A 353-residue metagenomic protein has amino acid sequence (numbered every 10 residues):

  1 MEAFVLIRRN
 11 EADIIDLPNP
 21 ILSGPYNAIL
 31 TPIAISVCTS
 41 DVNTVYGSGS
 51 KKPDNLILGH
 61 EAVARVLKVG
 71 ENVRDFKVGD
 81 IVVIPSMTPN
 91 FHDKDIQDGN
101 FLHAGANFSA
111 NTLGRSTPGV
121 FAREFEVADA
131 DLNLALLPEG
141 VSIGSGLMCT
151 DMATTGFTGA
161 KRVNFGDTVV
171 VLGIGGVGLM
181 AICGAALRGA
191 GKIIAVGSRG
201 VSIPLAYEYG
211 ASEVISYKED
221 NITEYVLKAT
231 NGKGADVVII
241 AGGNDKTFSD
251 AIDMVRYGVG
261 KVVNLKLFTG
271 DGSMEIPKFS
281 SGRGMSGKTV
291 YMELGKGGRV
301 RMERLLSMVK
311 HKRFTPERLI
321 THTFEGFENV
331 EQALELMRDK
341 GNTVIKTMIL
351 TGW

Functional and structural regions predicted by a protein language model:
M1, S249-D253, G298-W353: C-terminal hydrophobic helical "lid"/dimerization subdomain of Rossmann-like NAD(P)H-dependent oxidoreductases
E2, D13, T31, V63-R65 (+1 more regions): Residues located in well-ordered beta-strands
P20-I35, S48-Q97, P118, P138-V141: Glycine-rich beta-strand-centered segment in the early N-terminal region that forms part of a ligand/cofactor-binding
S23-G24, K77, N164, R256-Y257 (+1 more regions): Residue-level recognition of short, solvent-exposed, well-ordered loop/turn junctions that link secondary-structure
N90-L172: NAD(P)H dinucleotide-binding glycine-rich loop of Rossmann-like/cofactor-binding domains, especially the beta1-alpha1
L136-D220, E224, V237: Mid-domain Rossmann-like dinucleotide-binding core that forms the NAD(H)/NADP(H) cofactor-binding site
R162-F165, R188, I203-Y291, E331 (+1 more regions): Glycine-rich cofactor phosphate-binding loops and adjacent beta1-alpha1 units of small-molecule cofactor enzyme domains
R199, F268, K296: Residues in the short beta-alpha loop(s) of Rossmann-like NAD(P)-binding domains
